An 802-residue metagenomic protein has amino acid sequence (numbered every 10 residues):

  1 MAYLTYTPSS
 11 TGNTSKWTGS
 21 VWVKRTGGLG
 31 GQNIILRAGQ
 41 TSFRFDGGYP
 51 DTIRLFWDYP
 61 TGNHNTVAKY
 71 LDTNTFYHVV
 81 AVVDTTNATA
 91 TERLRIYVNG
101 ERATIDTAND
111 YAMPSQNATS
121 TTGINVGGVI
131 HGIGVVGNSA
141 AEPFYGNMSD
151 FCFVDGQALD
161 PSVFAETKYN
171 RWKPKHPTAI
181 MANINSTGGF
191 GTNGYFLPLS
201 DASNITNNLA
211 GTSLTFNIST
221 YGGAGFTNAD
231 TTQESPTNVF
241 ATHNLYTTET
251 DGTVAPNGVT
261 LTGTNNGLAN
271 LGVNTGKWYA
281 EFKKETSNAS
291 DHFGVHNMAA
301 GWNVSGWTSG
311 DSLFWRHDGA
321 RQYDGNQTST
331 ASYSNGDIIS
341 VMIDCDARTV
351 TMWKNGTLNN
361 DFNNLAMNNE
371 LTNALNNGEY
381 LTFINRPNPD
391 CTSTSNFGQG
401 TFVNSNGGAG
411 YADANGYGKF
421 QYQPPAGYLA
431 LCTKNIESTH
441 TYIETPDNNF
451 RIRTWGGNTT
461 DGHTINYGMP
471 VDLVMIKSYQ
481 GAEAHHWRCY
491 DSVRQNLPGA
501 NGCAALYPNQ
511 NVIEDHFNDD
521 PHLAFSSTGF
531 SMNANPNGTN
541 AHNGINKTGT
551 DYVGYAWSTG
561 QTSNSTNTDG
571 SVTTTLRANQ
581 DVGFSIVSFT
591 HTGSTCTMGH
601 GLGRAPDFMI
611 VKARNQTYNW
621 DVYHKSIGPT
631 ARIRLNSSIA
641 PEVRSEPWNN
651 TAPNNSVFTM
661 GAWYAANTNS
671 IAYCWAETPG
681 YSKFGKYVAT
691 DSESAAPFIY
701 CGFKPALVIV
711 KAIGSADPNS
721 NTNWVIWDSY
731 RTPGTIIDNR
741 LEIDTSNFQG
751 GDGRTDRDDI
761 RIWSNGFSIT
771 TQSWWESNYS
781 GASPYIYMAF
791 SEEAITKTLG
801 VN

Functional and structural regions predicted by a protein language model:
M1-K16, N63-Y70, G137-A140, A179-T187 (+6 more regions): Short surface loop/edge beta-strand patches of beta-sandwich-type extracellular domains that form ligand-contact sites
M1-L55, A88-A90, Q157-S162, V273-N274 (+4 more regions): Extracellular glycan-recognition modules
M1-S15, Y49-T61, G127-G132, T232-L268 (+3 more regions): Low-complexity, glycine/proline/serine-rich flexible segments
M1-Y3, A88-A90, T107-N109, N147-T212 (+11 more regions): Extended recognition patches within non-cytosolic domains
T11-G27, T41-F45, T75-A81, M148-F151 (+6 more regions): A carbohydrate-recognition surface predominantly in extracellular/luminal proteins
W17-G27, N99, A141-K173, L197-D201 (+7 more regions): Extracellular, beta-strand-rich glycan-interacting domains
S20-L29, S42-A118, Q327, S334-D361: Extracellular glycan-interaction surfaces
P60-T61, T121-M148, N385, Q772-W774: Extracellular glycan-interaction patches encoded by glycine-rich segments
